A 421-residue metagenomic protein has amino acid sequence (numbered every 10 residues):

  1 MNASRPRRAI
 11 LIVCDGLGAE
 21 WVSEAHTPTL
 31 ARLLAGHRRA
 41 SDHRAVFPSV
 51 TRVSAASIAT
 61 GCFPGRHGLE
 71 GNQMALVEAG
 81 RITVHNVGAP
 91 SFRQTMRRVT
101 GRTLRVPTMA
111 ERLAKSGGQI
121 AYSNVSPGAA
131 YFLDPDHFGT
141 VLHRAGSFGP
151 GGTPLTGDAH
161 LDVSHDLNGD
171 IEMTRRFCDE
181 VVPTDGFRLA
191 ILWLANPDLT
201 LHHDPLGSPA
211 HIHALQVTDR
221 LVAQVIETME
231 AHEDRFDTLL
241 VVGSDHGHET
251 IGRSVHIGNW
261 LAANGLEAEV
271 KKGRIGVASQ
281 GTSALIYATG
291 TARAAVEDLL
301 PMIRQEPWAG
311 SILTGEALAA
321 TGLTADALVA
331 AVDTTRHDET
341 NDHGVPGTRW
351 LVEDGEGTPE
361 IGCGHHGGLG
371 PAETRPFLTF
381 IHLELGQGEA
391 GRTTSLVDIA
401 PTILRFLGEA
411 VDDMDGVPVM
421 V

Functional and structural regions predicted by a protein language model:
P6-V22, R32-L33, I58, L113 (+8 more regions): Beta-strand elements within well-structured catalytic alpha/beta cores of enzymes that handle phosphate/sulfate esters
A19, A31-R32, S283-L313, R392-V417: Non-catalytic, well-ordered alpha-helical segments in soluble enzyme domains
V22-L69: Short, structured active-site-proximal loop/turn typified by the sulfatase FGly-forming signature C/S-X-P-X-R
A25, P48-V50, N72-A79, H85-R98 (+2 more regions): Secreted, luminal/periplasmic, and some membrane-associated catalytic domains that remodel anionic oxygen-ester
D42, Q119-N124, L189-W193, V242 (+2 more regions): A structural signal for short, well-ordered beta-strand segments and their strand-loop junctions that often border
C62-S208, A295, R304-W308, N341: His/Asp/Glu-rich, glycine-adjacent segments that coordinate divalent cations and/or stabilize oxyanion chemistry on
M96-T100, L285-Y287, E384-T393: Active-site rim elements
P346-P401, R405: Low-complexity, glycine/alanine/valine/leucine- and proline-rich hydrophobic stretches
